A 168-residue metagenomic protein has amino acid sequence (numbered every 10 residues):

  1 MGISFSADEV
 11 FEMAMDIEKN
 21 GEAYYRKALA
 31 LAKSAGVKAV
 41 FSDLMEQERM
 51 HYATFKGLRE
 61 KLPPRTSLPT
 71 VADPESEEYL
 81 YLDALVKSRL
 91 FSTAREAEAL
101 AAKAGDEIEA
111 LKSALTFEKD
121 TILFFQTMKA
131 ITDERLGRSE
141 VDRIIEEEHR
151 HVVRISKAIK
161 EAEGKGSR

Functional and structural regions predicted by a protein language model:
M1-R168: Non-heme di-metal
